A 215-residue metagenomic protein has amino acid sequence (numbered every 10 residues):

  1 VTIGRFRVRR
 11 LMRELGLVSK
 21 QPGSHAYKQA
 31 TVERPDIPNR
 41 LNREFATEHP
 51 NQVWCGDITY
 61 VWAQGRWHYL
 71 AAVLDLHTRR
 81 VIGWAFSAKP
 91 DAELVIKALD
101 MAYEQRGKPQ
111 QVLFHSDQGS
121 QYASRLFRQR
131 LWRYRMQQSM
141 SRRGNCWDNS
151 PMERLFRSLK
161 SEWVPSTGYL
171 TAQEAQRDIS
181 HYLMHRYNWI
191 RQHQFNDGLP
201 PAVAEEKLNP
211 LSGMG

Functional and structural regions predicted by a protein language model:
V1-G215: Charged DNA-binding/catalytic regions of mobile-element recombinases
